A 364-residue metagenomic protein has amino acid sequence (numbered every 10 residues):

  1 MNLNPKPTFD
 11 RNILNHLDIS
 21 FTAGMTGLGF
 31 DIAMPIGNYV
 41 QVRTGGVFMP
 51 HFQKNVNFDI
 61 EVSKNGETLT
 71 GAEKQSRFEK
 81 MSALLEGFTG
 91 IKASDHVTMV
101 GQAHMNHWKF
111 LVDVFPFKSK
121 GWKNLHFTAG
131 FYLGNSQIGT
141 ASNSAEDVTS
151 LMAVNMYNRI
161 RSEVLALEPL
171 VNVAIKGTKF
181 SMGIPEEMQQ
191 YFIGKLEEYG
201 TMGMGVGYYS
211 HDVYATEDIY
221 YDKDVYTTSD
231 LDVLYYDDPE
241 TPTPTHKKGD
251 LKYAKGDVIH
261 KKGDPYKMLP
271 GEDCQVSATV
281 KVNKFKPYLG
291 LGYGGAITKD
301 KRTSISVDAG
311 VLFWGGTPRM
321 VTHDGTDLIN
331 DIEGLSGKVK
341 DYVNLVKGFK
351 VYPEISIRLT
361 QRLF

Functional and structural regions predicted by a protein language model:
M1-K92, R362-F364: Short glycine/proline- and aromatic-enriched beta-strand/turn motifs that initiate or cap beta-hairpins
P7-H16, Y39, F117-L125, I297-I305 (+1 more regions): Short loop/turn motifs that connect adjacent beta-strands in outer-membrane beta-barrel proteins
H16, M25-G27, M105-K109, K284-Y288 (+2 more regions): Transmembrane beta-barrel architecture of outer-membrane proteins
L17-I19, V97-G101, V276-V282, G334-L335 (+1 more regions): Outer-membrane beta-barrel domain signature
I19-F21, I32, V42-T44, V112 (+3 more regions): Membrane-embedded beta-strand positions of outer-membrane beta-barrel proteins
A23-G27, G46-F52, P116, F131-Q137 (+3 more regions): Transmembrane beta-strands of outer-membrane beta-barrel pores
F48-H51, E61-N65, L69-G290, A296-D300: Gram-negative (and chloroplast) outer-membrane scaffold detector with strong preference for beta-barrel transmembrane
F349-F364: Outer-membrane beta-barrel "beta-signal"
